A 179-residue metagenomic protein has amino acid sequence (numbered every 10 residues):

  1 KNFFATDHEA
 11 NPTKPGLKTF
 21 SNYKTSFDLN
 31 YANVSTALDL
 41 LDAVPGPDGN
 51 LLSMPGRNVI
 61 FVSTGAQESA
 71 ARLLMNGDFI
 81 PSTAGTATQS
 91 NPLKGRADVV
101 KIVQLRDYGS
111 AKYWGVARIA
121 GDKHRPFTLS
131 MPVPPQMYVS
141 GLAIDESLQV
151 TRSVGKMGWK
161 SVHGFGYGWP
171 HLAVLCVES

Functional and structural regions predicted by a protein language model:
K1-D7: Short, glycine/acidic-rich hinge or "gate" loops at secondary-structure transitions that mediate conformational
A10-A43, G65-S179: Sequence/fold signature of self-assembling virion shell proteins
G46-M54: Short, conserved, surface-exposed binding loops centered on an aromatic residue
I60-F61: Polyanionic, low-complexity segments and short acidic motifs
